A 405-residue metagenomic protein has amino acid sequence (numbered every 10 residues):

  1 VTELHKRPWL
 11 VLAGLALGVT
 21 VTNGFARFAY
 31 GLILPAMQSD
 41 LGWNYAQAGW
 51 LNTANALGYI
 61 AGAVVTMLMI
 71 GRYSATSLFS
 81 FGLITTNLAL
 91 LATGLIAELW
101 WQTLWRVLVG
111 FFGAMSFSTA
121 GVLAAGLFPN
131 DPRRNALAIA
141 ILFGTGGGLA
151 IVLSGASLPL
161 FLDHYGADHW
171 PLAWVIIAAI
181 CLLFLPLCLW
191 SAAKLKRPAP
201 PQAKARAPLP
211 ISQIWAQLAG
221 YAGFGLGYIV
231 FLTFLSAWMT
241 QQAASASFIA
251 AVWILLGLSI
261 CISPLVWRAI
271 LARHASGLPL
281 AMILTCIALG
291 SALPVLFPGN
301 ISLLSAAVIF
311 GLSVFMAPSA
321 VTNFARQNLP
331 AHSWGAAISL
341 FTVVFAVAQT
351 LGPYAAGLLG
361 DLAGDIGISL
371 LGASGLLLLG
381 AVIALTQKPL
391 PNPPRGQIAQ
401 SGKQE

Functional and structural regions predicted by a protein language model:
Y30-G31, Q213-P264: Extracytoplasmic gate region of multi-pass secondary transporters
A61-E98: Conserved MFS/SLC helix-loop-helix module at the cytosolic interface between two early adjacent transmembrane helices
G62-S74, S263-A275, G360-D361: Helix-to-loop junctions at the C-terminal end of transmembrane segments in multipass secondary transporters
A89, W100-V109, I301-I309: Paired small-residue
E98-W101, R134-A193: Helix-loop-helix hairpin linking two adjacent transmembrane segments in secondary transporters
W105-T145: Cytoplasmic helix-loop-helix junction between adjacent transmembrane helices in 12-TM secondary transporters
A275-F324: C-terminal transmembrane helical hairpin of 12-TM major facilitator-type secondary transporters
R326-D365, A373: A late C-terminal transmembrane helix in Major Facilitator Superfamily
